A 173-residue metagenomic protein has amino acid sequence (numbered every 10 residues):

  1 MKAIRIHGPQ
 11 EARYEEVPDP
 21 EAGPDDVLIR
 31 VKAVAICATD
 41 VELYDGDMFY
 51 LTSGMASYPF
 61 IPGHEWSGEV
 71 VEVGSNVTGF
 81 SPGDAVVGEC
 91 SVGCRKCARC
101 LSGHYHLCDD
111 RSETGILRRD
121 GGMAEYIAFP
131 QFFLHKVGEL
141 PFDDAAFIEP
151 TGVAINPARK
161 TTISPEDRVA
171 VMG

Functional and structural regions predicted by a protein language model:
K2, D26-L28, R168: Residues that mark the start of a beta-strand
H7, H64, N156: Histidine-centered active-site/metal-ligand motif
Q10-Y14, A38-T39: Short N-terminal binding/cap micro-motifs at the start of the first secondary-structure element
P20-V34, F49-A98, F133, G138-L140: Glycine-rich beta-strand-centered segment in the early N-terminal region that forms part of a ligand/cofactor-binding
V34-A35, T151: Proline-glycine-enriched beta-turn/loop adjacent to the NAD(P) cofactor-binding site in Rossmann-like oxidoreductases
T39-D45: Cytochrome P450 core scaffold surrounding the K-helix E-X-X-R motif and the conserved "meander" helix-loop region
C94-M172: NAD(P)H dinucleotide-binding glycine-rich loop of Rossmann-like/cofactor-binding domains, especially the beta1-alpha1
